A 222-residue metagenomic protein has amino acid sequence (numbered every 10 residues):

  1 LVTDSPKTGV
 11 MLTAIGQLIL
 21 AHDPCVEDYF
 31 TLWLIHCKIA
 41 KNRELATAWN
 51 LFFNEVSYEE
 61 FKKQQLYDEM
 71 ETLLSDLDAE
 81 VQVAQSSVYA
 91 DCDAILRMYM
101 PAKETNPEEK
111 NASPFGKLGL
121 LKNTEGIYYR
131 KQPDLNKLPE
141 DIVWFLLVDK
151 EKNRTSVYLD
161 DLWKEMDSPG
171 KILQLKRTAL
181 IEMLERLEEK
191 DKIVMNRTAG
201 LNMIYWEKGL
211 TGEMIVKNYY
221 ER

Functional and structural regions predicted by a protein language model:
L1-R222: Donor-sugar nucleotide-binding helix/loop cap in glycosyltransferases
